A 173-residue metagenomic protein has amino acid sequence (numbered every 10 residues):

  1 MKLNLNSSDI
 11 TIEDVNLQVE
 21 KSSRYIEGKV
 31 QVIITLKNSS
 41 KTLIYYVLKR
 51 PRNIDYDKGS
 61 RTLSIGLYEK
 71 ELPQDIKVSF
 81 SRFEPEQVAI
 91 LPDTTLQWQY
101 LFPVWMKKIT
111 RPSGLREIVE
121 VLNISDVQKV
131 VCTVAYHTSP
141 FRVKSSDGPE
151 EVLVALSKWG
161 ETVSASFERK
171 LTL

Functional and structural regions predicted by a protein language model:
M1-D9: A eukaryote-biased signal for short, well-structured alpha-helical docking elements
S8, E13-V15, R61: One face of beta-strands
V15-E20, S81-E86, G114-I118: Short structured motifs
S22-G28: Short, solvent-exposed loop/linker segments at the N-terminal edge of repeated beta-sheet extracellular domains
V30-V32, L96: Hydrophobic core residues within well-ordered beta-strands of beta-rich domains
I34-L43: Asparagine-centered strand-capping/turn motif at beta-strand->loop junctions
Y46-T95: The feature marks short-to-medium sequence segments in extracytoplasmic or secretory-pathway proteins
E86, P92-L173: Surface-exposed edge beta-strand/loop patches
